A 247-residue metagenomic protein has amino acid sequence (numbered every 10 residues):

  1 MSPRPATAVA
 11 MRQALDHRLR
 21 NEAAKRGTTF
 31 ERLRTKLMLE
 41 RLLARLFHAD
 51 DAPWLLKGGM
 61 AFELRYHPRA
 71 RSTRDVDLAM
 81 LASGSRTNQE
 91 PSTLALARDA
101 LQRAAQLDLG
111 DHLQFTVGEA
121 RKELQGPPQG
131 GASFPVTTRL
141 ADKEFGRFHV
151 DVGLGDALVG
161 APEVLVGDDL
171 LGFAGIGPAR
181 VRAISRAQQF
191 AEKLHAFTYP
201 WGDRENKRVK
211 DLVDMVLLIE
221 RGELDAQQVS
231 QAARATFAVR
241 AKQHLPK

Functional and structural regions predicted by a protein language model:
M1-K247: Compositionally biased terminal segments of proteins
